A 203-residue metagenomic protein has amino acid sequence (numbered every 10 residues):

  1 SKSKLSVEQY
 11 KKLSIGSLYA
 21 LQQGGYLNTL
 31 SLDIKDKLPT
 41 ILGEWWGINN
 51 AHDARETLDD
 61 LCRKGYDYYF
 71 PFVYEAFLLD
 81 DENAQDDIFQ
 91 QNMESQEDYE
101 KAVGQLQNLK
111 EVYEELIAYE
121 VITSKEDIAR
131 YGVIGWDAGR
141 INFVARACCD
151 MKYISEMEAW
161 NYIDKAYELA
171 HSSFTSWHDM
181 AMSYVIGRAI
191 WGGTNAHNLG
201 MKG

Functional and structural regions predicted by a protein language model:
S1-E156, W160, K165-G203: Polar/charged low-complexity regulatory segments
